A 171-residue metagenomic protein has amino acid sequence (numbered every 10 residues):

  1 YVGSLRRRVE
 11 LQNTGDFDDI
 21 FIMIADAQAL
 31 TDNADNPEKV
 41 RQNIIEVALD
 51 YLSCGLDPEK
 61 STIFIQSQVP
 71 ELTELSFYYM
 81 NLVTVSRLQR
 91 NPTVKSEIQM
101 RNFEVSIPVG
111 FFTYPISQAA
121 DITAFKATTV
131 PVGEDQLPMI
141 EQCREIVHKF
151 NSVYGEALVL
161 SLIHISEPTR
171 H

Functional and structural regions predicted by a protein language model:
Y1-A120: N-terminal Rossmann-like or analogous alpha/beta NTP/dinucleotide-binding catalytic cores that position adenine
K95-S166, R170: Active-site cores that bind ATP or allylic diphosphates and position pyrophosphate for catalysis
